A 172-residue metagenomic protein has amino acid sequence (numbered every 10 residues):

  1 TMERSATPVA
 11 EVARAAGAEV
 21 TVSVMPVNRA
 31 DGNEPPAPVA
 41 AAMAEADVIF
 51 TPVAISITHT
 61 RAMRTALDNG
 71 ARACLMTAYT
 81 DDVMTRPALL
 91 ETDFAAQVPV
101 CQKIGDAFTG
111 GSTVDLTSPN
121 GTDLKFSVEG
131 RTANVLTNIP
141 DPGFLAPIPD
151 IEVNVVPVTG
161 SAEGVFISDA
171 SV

Functional and structural regions predicted by a protein language model:
T1-S171: Active-site bordering "gate/hinge" segments that shape substrate access to catalytic or cofactor-binding pockets
